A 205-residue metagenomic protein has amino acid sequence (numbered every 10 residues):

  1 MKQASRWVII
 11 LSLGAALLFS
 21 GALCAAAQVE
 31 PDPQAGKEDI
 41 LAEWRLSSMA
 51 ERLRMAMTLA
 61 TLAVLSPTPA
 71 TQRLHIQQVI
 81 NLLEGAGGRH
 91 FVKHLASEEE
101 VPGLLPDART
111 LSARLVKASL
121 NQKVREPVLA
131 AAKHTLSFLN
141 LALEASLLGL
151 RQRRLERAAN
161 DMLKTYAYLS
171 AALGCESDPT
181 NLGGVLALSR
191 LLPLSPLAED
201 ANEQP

Functional and structural regions predicted by a protein language model:
M1-S12: Bacterial N-terminal signal peptides that target proteins for export
I10-G21: Bacterial N-terminal signal peptides
L23-A27: Signal peptide processing junction and immediate N-terminal pro/mature segment of secreted/exported proteins
Q28-P205: Mature extracytoplasmic or organellar-lumen-exposed domains after removal of signal/transit peptides
